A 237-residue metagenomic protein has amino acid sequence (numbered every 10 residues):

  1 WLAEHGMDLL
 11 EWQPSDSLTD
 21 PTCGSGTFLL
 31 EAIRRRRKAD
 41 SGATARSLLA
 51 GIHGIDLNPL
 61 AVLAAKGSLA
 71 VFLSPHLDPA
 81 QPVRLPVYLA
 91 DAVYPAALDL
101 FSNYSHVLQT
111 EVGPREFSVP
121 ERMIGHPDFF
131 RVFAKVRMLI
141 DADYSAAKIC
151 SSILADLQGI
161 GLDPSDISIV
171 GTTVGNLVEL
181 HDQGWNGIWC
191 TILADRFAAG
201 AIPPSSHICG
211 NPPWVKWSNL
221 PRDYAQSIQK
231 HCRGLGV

Functional and structural regions predicted by a protein language model:
W1-V237: SAM-dependent methyltransferase catalytic region
